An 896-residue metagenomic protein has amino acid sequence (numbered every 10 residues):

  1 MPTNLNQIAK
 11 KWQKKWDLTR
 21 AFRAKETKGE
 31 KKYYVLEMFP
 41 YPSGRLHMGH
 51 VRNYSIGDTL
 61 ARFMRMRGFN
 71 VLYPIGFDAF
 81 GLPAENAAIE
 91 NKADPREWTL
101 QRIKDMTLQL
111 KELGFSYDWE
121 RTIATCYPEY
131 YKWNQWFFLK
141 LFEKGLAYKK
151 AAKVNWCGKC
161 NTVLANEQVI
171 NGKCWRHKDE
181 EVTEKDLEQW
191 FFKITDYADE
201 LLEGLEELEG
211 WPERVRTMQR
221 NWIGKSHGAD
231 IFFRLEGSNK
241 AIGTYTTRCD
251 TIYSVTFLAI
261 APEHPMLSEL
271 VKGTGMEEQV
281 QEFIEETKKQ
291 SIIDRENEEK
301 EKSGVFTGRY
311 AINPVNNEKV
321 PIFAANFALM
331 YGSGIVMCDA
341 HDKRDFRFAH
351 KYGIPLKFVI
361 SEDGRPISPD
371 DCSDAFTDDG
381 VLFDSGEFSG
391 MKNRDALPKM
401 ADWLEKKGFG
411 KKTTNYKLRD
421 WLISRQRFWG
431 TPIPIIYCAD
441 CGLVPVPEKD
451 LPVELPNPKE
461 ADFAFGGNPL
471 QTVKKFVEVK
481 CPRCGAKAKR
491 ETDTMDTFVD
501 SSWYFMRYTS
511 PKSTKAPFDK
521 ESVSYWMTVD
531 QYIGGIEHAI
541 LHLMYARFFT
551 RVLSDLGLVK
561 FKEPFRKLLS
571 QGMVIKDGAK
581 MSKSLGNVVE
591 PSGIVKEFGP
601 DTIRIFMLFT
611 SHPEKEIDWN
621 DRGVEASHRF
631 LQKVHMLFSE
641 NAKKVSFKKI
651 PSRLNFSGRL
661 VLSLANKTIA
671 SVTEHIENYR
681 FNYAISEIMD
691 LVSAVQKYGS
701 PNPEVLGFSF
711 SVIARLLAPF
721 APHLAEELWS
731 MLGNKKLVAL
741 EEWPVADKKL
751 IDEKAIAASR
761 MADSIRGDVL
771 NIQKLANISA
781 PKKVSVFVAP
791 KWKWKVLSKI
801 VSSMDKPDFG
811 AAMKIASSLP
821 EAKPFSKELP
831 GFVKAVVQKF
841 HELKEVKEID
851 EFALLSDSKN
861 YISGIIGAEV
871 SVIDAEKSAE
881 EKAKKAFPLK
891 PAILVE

Functional and structural regions predicted by a protein language model:
M1-E30, A261, G273-T274, I335 (+9 more regions): Basic, alpha-helical terminal appendages of large translation-related enzymes
M1-L36, R65-P74, W98-D105, G210 (+2 more regions): Conserved oxyanion/phosphate-binding beta-strand-loop segments in alpha/beta enzyme cores
P2, K10-K11, K15-T19, E90-D250 (+7 more regions): Residue patterns forming the tRNA-binding/recognition surfaces of aminoacyl-tRNA synthetases and related DALR
A9, Q13, I194-G224, A261-V305 (+2 more regions): Amphipathic alpha-helical
K25-A93, T122-F137, T246-T247, P314-F348 (+1 more regions): N-terminal catalytic cores of NTP/NDP-binding nucleotidyl/phosphoryl-transfer enzymes
G57, N70, H264-D363, S368-A375: Catalytic alpha/beta core of large soluble enzyme barrels
D78, I435-A439, V446, V453 (+7 more regions): Acidic, turn-prone loop/beta-hairpin segments
T307-V315, K319-G332, V477-K615: Alpha-helical recognition segments enriched in aromatics with Gly/Pro capping that present substrate-recognition
